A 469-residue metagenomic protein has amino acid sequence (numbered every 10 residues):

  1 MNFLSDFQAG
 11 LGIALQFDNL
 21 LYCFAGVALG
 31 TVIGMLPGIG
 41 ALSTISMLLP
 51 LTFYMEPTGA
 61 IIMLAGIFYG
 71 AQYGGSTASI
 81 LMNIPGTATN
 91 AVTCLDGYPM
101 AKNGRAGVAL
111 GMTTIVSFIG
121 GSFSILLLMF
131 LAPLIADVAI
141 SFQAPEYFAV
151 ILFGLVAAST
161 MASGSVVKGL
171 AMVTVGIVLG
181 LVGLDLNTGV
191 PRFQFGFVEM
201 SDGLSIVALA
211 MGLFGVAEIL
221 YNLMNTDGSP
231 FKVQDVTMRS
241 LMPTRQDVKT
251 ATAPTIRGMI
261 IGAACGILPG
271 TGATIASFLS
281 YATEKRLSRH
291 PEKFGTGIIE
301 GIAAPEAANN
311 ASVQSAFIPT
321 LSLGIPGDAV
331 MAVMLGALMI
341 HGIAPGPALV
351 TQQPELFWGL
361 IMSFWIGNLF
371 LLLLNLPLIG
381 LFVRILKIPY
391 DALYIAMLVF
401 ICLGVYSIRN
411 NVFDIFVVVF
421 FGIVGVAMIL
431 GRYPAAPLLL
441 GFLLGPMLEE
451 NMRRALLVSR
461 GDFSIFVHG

Functional and structural regions predicted by a protein language model:
M1-A60, P133, P191-I298, V383 (+1 more regions): Helix-loop-helix hairpins and the membrane-proximal interhelical loops of multi-pass alpha-helical transport proteins
M1-I62, N103-M112, S117, G121-A132 (+6 more regions): N-terminal alpha-helical transmembrane segments of multi-pass membrane transport and channel/translocase proteins
V27-A41, A71-N83, A158-S163, M259-P269 (+3 more regions): Transmembrane alpha-helix interface/packing and boundary motifs in multi-pass membrane proteins, characterized by
I33-L42, I80-A91, F123-L127, C265-T274 (+4 more regions): Short helix-coil transition sites and intra-membrane helix breaks within transmembrane domains of multi-pass
A41-L51, L64, S79-P99, F130 (+6 more regions): Re-entrant/interfacial helical elements at transmembrane boundaries that shape and gate the permeation pathway
T58-I62, P99-V116, S288-I302, S322-I325 (+2 more regions): Membrane-interface alpha-helices at helix entry/exit sites of multi-pass transporters
F68-I80, G86, I298-L323, G327 (+1 more regions): A structural-propensity feature for long, helix-poor, extended segments
G111-D227, I340-H468: Membrane-embedded alpha-helical modules
